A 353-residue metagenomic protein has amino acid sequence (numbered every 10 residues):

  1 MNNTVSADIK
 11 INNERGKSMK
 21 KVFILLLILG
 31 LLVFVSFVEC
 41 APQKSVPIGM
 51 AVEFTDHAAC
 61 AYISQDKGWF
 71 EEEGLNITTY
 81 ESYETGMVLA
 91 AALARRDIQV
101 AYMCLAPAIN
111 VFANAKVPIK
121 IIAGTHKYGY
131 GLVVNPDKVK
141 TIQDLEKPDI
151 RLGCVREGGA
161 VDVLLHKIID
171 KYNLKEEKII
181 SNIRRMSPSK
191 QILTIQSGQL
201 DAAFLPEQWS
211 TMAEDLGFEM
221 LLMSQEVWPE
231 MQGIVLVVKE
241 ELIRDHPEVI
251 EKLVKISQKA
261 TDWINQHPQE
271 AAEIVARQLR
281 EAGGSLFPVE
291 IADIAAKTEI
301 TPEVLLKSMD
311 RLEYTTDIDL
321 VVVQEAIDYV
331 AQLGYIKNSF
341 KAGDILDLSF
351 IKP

Functional and structural regions predicted by a protein language model:
M1-P47, P353: Short, low-complexity disordered leader/linker segments with a strong preference for bacterial N-terminal type II
Q43-R185, T194, D201-E207, E219-S224 (+1 more regions): Short, glycine-/small- and polar/acidic-enriched structural segments that line small-molecule recognition paths
H57, D66, T85-L89, C104-P107 (+10 more regions): Stable alpha-helical elements in mature extracytoplasmic
E73, K120, A272-I274, N338-F340: Short, hydrophobic secondary-structure boundary micro-motifs
E177-K178, S189-F287: Pocket-lining segment of extracytoplasmic ligand-binding domains
D245-Y335: Secondary-structure end/capping motifs
A326, Q332-P353: Hinge/cleft segment of the Venus flytrap/periplasmic-binding protein
